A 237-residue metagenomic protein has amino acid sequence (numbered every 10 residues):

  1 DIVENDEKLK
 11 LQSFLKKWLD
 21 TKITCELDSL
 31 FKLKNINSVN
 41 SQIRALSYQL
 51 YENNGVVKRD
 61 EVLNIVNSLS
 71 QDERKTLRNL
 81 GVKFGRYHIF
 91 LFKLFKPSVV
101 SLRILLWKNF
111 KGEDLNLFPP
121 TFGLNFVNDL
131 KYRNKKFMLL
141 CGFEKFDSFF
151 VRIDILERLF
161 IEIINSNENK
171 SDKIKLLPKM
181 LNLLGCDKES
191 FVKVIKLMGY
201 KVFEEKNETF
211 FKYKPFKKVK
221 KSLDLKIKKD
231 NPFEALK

Functional and structural regions predicted by a protein language model:
D1-L176, L183-K188, K193, K201-V202 (+2 more regions): Acidic, serine/threonine- and proline-rich low-complexity intrinsically disordered segments
L181-G185, L223-K226: Short, flexible active-site recognition loops that position polar ligands and cofactors
F203-E208, P232-L236: Short, surface-exposed, charge-dense and proline/glycine-enriched linear segments
T209-Y213: Minor-groove-contacting beta-hairpin "wing" of winged helix-turn-helix DNA-binding domains
F216-S222: Short, charged/polar, Gly/Pro-enriched secondary-structure boundary elements
L223-K237: Short linear clamp-binding motif
